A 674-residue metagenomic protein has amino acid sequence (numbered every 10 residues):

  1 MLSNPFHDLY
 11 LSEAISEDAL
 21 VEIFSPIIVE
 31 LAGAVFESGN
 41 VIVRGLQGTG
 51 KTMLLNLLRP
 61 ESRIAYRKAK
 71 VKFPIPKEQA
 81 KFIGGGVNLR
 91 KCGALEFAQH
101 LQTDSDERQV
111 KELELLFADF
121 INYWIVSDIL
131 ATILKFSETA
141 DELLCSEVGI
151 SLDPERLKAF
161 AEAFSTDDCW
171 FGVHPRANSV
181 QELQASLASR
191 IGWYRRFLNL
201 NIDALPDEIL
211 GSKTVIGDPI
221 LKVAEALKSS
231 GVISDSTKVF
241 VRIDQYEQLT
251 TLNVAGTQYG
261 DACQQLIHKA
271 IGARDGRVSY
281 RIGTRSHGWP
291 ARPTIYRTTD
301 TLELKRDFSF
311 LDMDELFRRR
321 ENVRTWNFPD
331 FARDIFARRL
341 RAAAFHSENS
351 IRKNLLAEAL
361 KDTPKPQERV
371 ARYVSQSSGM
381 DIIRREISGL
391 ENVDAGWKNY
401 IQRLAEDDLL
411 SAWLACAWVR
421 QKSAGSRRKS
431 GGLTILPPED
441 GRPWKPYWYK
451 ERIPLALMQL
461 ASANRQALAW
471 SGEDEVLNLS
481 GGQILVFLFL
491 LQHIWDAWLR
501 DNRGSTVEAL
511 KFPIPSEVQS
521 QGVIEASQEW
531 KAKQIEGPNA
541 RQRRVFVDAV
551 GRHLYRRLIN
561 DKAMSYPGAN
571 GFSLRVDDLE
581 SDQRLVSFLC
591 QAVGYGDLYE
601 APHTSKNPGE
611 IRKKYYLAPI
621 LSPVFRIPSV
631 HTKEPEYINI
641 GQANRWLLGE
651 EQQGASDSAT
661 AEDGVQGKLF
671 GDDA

Functional and structural regions predicted by a protein language model:
M1-L101, L115, D582: Walker A/P-loop-proximal flanking segment of P-loop NTPase domains
V21-N40, D104-Q109, D218-E225, Y259-L266 (+2 more regions): Short linear interaction motifs
L54-L55, E96-H100, T250-G256, W289-Y296 (+2 more regions): A short acidic (Asp/Glu
L55-S236, S309-L311, F317-R403, D407-L409 (+1 more regions): P-loop NTPase nucleotide-binding core
N56-R59, V126, D261-G272, A337 (+4 more regions): Short, well-ordered alpha-helical packing segments
R90, V215, S375-A674: C-terminal leucine-rich, beta-strand-based interaction scaffolds used for sensing/assembly
P219-F240, Q248-Q466, E473, S516-V545: The catalytic "switch" region of P-loop NTPases
